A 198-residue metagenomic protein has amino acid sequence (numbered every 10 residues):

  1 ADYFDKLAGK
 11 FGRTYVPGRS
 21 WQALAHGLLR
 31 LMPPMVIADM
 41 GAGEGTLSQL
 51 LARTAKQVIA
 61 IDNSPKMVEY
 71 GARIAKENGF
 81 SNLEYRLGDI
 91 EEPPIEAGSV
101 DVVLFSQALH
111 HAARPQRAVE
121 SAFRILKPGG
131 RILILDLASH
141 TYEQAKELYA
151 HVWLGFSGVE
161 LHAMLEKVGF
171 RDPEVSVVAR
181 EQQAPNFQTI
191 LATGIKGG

Functional and structural regions predicted by a protein language model:
A1-G9: Amphipathic alpha-helical dimerization/coiled-coil segments that flank or bridge DNA-binding/regulatory modules
P17-V36: Conserved alpha-helix/loop element of class I SAM-dependent methyltransferases that forms part of the SAM/SAH-binding
L28, L51, A122: Class I S-adenosylmethionine-dependent transferase superfamily signal
A38, E44-E92: Class I SAM-dependent methyltransferase SAM/SAH-binding core
E91-V103: A short acidic, Gly/Pro-enriched loop at the edge of an enzyme's catalytic core that lines a small-molecule cofactor
D101-R114: A short SAM/SAH-binding and catalytic strip from SAM-dependent methyltransferases
Q116-R131: A short glycine-rich, Lys/Arg-flanked "PGG" loop and its adjoining helix->strand segment in the class I
R131-T193: C-terminal alpha-helical "lid/dimerization" subdomain adjacent to the S-adenosyl-L-methionine
